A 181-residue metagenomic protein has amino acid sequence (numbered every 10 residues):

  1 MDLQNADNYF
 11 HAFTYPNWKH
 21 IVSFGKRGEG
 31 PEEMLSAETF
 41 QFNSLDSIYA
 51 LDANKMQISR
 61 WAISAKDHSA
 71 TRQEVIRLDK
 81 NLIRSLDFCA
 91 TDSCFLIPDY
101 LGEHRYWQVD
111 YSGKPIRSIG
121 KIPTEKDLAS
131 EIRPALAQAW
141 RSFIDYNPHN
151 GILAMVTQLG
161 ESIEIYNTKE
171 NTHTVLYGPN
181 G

Functional and structural regions predicted by a protein language model:
M1, T39-N43, S85-T91, L136-H149: Structural signature of eukaryotic scaffold interfaces centered on beta-propeller domains
D2-G25: Beta-propeller domains
D2-N5, T14, A50-N54, I97-L101 (+2 more regions): Conserved beta-strand positions in repeat-built beta-propeller and related beta-rich domains
Y15-N17, A62-K66, D110-K114, N167-N171: Short loop/turn segments that connect beta-strands within beta-propeller blades
K19-N54, E74-D79: Blade-loop segments of beta-propeller domains
H20-R27, S69-L78, I116-E125, S130 (+1 more regions): Beta-propeller fold detector
E29-S36, D79-L82, E125-Q138: Short glycine-/Asp-/Thr-/Trp-enriched loop segments that recur within the blades of beta-propeller repeat domains
K55-H104, T124-E125: Asp-box/WD-like beta-propeller blade repeats and closely related beta-sheet repeat scaffolds
